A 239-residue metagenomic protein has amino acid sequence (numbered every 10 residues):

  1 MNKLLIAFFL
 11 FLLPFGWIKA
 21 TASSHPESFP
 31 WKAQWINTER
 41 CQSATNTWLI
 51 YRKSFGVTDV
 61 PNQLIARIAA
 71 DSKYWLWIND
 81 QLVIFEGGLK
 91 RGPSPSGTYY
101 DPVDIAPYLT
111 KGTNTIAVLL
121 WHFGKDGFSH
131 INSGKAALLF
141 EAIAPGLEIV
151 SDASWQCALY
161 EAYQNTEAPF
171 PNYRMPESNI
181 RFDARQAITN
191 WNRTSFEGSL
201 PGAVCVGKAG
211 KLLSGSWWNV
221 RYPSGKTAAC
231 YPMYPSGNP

Functional and structural regions predicted by a protein language model:
M1, A20, L109, L200-P201: Generic low-polarity alpha-helical segments
M1-L4, S129-S133, S216: Composition- and surface-driven signal marking solvent-exposed, interaction-prone regions in large proteins
M1-P26: Bacterial Sec-dependent N-terminal signal peptides
I6, K19-T21, K32, I65-I68 (+1 more regions): Residue-level detector of intrinsically disordered, flexible termini and proteolytic processing junctions
S24-T45, G146-P239: Acidic/polar, glycine-enriched structural segments that form the non-catalytic walls/loops of the carbohydrate-binding
C41, Y51-I188, L200: Accessory beta-strand-rich segments of carbohydrate-active enzymes
T47-L49: Charged, flexible boundary elements
